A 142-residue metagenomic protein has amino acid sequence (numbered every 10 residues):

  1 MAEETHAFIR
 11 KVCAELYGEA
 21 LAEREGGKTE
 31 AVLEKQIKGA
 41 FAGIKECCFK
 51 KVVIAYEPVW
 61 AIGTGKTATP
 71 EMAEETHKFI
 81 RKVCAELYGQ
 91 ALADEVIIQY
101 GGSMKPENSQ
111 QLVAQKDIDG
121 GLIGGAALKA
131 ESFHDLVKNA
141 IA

Functional and structural regions predicted by a protein language model:
M1-L21: Intrinsically disordered, low-complexity linker/propeptide segments enriched in Ser/Thr/Gly/Pro and acidic residues
H6, R10, I37-F41, E74-R81 (+2 more regions): Generic structural signal for well-ordered alpha-helices, preferentially at hydrophobic/aromatic core positions
Y17-L92: Active-site rim beta-loop-alpha module in soluble metabolic enzymes
K51-A55, E95-Q99, D119-G120: Structural preference for beta-strand elements that scaffold enzyme active sites
E57, L112, G124: Conserved, mostly hydrophobic/aromatic
Y100-P106, G125-A127: Glycine-rich beta-to-alpha transition loops that act as phosphate-gripper elements at the mouths of alpha/beta enzyme
M104-I118: Catalytic cores of alpha/beta
Q115, A127-A142: C-terminal helical cap(s) of enzyme catalytic domains, especially alpha/beta-barrels
